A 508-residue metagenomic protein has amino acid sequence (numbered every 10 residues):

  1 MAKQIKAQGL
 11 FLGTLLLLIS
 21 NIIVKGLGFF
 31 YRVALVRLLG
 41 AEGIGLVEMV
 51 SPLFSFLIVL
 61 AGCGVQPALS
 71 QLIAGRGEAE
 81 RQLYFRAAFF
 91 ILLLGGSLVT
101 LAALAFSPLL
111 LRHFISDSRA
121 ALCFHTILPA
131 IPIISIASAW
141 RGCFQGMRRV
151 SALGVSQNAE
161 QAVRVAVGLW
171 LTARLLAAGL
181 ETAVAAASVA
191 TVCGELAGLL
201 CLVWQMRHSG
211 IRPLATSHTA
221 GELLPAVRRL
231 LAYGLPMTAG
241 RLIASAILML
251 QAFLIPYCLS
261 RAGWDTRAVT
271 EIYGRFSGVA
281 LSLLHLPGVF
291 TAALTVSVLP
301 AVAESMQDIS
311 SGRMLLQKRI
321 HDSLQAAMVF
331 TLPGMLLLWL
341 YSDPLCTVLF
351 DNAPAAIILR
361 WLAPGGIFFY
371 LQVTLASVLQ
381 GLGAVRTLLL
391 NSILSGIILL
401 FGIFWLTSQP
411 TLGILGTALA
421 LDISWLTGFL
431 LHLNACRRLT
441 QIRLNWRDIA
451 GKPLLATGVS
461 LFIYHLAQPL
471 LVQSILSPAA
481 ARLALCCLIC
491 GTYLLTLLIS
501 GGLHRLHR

Functional and structural regions predicted by a protein language model:
M1-L27, G221-R241, R505-R508: N-terminal membrane topogenesis motif
G62-G77, L284-M314, I320-L324: Helix-loop junctions and terminal segments of transmembrane helices in multi-pass membrane transport/translocation
F89-H113, W170, Q317-F368, L400-F401: Alpha-helical transmembrane segments of multi-pass membrane transport and lipid-handling proteins
G96-L242, A246: Hydrophobic transmembrane helix module of multi-pass membrane transport proteins
S116-A139, L336, L340, D351-L375 (+2 more regions): Alpha-helical transmembrane segments of multi-pass membrane proteins
I134-S156, P364-L394: Membrane-interface junctions at transmembrane-helix termini in multi-pass inner-membrane proteins
S151-A152, A162-C201, Q205, R386 (+3 more regions): Membrane-interface helix-loop junctions in multi-pass transport and translocation proteins
R241, R447-H507: Transmembrane alpha-helical segments of multi-pass transport proteins
